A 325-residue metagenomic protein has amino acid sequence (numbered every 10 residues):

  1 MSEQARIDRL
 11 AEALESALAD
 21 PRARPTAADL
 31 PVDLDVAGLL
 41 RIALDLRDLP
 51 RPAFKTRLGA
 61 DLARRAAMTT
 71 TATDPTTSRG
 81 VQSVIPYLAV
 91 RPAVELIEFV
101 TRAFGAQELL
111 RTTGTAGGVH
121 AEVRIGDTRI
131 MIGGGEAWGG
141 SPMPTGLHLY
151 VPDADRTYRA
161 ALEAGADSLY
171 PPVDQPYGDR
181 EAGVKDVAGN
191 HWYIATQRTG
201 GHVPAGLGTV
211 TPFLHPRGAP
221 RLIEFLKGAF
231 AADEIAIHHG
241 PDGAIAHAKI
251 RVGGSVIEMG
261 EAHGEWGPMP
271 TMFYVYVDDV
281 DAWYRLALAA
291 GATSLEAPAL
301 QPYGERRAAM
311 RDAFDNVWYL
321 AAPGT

Functional and structural regions predicted by a protein language model:
M1-L30, V123-Y170, G178, D186: Ordered, small/hydrophobic-rich secondary-structure cores
L14-L18, R22-L49, L62-A72: Short alpha-helical interface segments
T69-I97, Q107, T145-L147, A195-E224 (+3 more regions): N-terminal beta-strand motif that seeds the catalytic metal site of vicinal oxygen chelate
T73-R79, Y158-G208, I235-I237, A246-R251 (+2 more regions): Vicinal oxygen chelate
S83-R91, H120-R124, A137-L162, R180-K185 (+4 more regions): Vicinal oxygen chelate
R102-L109, A166-D167, G228-I235, G291-T293: Conserved acetyl-CoA-binding loop of GNAT-fold acetyltransferases
L110-P142, H191-T196, I235-P270, V317-A322: Conserved short beta-strand elements that form part of the metal-binding/catalytic scaffold of enzyme active sites
